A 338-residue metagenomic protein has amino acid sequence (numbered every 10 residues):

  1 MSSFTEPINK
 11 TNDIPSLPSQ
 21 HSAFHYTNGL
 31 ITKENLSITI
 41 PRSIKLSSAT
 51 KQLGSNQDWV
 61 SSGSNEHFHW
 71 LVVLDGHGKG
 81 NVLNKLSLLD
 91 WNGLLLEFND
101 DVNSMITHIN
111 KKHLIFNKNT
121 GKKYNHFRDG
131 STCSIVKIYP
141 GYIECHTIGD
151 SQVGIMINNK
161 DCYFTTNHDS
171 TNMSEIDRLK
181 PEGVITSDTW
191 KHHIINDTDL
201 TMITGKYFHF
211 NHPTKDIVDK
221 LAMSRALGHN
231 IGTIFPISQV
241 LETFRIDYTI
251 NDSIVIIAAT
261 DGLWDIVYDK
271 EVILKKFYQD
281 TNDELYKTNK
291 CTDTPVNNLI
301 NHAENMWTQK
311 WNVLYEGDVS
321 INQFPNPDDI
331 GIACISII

Functional and structural regions predicted by a protein language model:
S2-L94, K122-M156, A222-D252, N326-D328 (+1 more regions): N-terminal entry segment of metal-dependent catalytic domains or homologous docking segments
F4-I14, N211-T214, V218-I338: C-terminal catalytic subdomain
R42-G54, H113-Y124, K160-F244, I300-W307: PP2C/PPM family metal-dependent serine/threonine protein phosphatase catalytic domain, recognizing the conserved
L53, G76-K79, F98, V102 (+7 more regions): Amphipathic alpha-helical protein-protein interaction segments
N65, W91, L95, N99 (+10 more regions): Short amphipathic alpha-helices and their capping/turn residues within compact interaction modules
G76, N99, N117, S151 (+1 more regions): Non-catalytic N-lobe/flap surface of aspartyl protease domains
K79-G93, E144, S151-T165, D265-K287: Classical protein tyrosine phosphatase
L83, S87, N99-I106, N110 (+8 more regions): Generic preference for well-ordered alpha-helical elements
